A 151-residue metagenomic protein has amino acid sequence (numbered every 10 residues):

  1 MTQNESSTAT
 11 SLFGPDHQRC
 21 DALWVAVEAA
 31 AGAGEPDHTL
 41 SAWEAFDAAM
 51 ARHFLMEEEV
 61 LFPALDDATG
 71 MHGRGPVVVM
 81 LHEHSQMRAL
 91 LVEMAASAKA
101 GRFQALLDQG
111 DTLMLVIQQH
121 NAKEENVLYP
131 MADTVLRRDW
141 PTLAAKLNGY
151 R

Functional and structural regions predicted by a protein language model:
M1-R151: Small-residue-biased structural context
